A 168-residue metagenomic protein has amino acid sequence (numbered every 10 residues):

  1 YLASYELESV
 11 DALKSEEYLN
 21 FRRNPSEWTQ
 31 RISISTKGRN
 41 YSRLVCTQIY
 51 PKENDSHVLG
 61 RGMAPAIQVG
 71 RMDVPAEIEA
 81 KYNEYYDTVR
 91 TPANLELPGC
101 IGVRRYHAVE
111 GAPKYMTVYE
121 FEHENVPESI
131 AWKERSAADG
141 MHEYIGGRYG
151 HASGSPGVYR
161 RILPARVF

Functional and structural regions predicted by a protein language model:
Y1-F168: Macromolecular interaction modules
